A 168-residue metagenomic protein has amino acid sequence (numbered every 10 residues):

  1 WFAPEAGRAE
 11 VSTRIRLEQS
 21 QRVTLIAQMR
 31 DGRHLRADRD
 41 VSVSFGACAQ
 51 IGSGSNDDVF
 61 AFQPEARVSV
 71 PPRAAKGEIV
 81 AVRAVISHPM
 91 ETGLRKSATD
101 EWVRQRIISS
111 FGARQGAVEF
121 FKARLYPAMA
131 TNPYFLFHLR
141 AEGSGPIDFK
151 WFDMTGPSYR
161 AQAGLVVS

Functional and structural regions predicted by a protein language model:
P4-V11, P127-L136: Aromatic sugar-binding surface patches on proteins that engage polysaccharides or sugar-phosphate polymers
R8-R16, R22-I26, F137: Ligand-binding face of N-terminal immunoglobulin V-set domains in extracellular IgSF glycoproteins
E18-R22, I79, E142-P146: Extracellular Ig-like/FN3 beta-sandwich strand-entry sites
M29-A37, F152-Q162: Short acidic/polar inter-strand loop motif in beta-rich domains
D40-G46, G164-S168: Short beta-strand edge segments in extracellular beta-sheet folds
C48-A74: Short, compositionally biased P/S/T/A/G/V-rich stretches that sit at domain boundaries
V85-V103: Short amphipathic, basic-aromatic surface patches that mediate peripheral association with negatively charged
S97-F120: Extended low-complexity, serine/threonine- and proline-enriched intrinsically disordered segments
